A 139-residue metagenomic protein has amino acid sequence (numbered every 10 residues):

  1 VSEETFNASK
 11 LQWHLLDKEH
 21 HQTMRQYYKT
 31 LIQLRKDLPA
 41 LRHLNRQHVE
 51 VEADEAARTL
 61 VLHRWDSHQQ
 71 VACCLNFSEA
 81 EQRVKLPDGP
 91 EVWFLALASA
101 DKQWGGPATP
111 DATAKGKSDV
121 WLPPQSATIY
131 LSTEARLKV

Functional and structural regions predicted by a protein language model:
V1-W104: Loop/helix patches that line or flank the sugar-binding groove of alpha-linked glycan CAZymes
D101-T113: PP2C/PPM family metal-dependent serine/threonine protein phosphatase catalytic domain, recognizing the conserved
P110-V139: C-terminal beta-strand-rich structural cap/linker in extracellular carbohydrate-active enzymes
